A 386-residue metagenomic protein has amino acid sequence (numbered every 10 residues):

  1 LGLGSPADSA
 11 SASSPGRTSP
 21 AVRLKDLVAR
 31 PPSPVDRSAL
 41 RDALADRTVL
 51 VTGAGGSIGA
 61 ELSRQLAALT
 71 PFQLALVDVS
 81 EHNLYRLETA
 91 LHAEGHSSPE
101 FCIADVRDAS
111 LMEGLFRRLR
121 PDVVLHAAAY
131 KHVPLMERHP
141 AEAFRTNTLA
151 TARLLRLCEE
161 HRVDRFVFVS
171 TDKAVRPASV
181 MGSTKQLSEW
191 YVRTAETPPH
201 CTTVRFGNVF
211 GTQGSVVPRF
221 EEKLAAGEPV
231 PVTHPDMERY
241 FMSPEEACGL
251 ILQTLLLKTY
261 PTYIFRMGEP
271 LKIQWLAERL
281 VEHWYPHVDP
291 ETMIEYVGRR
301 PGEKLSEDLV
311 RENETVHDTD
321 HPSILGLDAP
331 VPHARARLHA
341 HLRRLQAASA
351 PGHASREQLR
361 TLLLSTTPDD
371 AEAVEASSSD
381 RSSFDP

Functional and structural regions predicted by a protein language model:
L1-T48: Flexible, Lys/Arg-rich cytosolic regulatory linkers and terminal tails that connect or flank
G4, A10-A12, H126, Y130-Q186 (+1 more regions): Conserved Rossmann-fold NAD(P)-dependent oxidoreductase catalytic core, especially the SDR/UDP-sugar
A39-A43, E189-P386: Strand-loop microenvironment adjacent to phosphate/nucleotide-handling motifs in alpha/beta enzyme folds
V49-L69: N-terminal Rossmann NAD(P)H-binding glycine-rich loop of SDR-like oxidoreductase domains
P71-F72, F116-L125, V163: Proline-aspartate-enriched helix->loop->beta-strand connector
P71-R86: Conserved glycine-rich Rossmann-like NAD(P)H-binding loop of the short-chain dehydrogenase/reductase
F101, A143, F166, C201-V204: Hydrophobic/aromatic anchor residues within beta-strands of the central parallel beta-sheet of Rossmann-like
I103-V123: Conserved Rossmann-fold cofactor-binding substructure of NAD(P)-dependent oxidoreductases
